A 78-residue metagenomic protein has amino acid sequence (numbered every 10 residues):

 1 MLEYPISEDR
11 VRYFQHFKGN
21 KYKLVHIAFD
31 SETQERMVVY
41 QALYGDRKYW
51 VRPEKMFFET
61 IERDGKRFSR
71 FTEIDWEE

Functional and structural regions predicted by a protein language model:
M1-E78: Mixed-charge, low-complexity intrinsically disordered regions
